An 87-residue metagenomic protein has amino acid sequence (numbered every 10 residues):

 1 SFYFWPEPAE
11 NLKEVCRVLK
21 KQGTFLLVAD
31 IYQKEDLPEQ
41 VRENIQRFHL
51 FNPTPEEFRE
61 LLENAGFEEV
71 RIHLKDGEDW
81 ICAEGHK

Functional and structural regions predicted by a protein language model:
S1-P8: A short SAM/SAH-binding and catalytic strip from SAM-dependent methyltransferases
P6, K20, K87: Short conserved AdoMet
A9-K21: A short glycine-rich, Lys/Arg-flanked "PGG" loop and its adjoining helix->strand segment in the class I
Q22-D30: Conserved beta-strand signature within the Rossmann-like core of class I S-adenosyl-L-methionine
L27, E35, D79-I81: Ligand-binding pocket scaffold of soluble enzyme catalytic domains
I31-H49: Short, glycine-/aromatic-enriched active-site segment of Class I SAM-dependent methyltransferases
H49-A65: Short alpha-helix
E63-K87: Core SAM-dependent methyltransferase catalytic element
